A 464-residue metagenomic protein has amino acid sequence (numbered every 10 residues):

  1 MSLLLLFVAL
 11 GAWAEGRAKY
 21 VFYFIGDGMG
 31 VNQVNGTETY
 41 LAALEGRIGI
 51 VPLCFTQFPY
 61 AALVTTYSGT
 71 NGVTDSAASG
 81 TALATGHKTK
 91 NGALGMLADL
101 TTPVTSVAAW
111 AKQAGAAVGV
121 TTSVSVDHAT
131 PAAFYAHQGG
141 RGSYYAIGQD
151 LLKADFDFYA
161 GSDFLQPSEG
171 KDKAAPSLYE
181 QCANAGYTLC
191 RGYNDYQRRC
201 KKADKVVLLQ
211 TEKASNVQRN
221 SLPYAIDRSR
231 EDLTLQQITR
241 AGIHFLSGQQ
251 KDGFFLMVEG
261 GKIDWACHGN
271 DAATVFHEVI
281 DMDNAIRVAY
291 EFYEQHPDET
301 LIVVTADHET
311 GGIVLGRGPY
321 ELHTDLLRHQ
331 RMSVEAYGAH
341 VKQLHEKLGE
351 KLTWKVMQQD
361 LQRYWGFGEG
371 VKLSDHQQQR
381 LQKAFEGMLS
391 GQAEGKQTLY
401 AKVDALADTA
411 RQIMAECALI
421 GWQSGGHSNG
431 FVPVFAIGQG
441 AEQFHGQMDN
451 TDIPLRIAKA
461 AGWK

Functional and structural regions predicted by a protein language model:
M1-L4: Sec-dependent signal peptide recognition, specifically the positively charged N-region followed immediately by
A9-G11: N-terminal signal peptide c-region/cleavage motif recognized by signal peptidases
A18-G36, L83-A84, K88-K90, G95-A133 (+1 more regions): Mobile, glycine-rich extracellular loop/lid and propeptide segments that shape or gate substrate/ligand access
K19-Y20, M29-N35, T39-T81, H128-K464: A post-motif C-terminal structural segment
